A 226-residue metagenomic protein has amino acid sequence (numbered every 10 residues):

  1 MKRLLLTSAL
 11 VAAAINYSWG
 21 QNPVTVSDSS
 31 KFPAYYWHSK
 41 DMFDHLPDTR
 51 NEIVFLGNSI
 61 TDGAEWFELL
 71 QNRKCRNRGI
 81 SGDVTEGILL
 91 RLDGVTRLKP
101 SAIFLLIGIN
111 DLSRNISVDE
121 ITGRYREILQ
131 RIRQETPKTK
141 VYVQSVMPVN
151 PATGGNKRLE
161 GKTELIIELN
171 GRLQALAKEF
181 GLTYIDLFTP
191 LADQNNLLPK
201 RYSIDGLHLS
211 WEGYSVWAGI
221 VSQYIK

Functional and structural regions predicted by a protein language model:
M1-V54, W66, K226: N-terminal secretory targeting modules
Q21, K40, L46, L98 (+6 more regions): Extracellular glycan-modifying ectodomains
Q21-N22, P148-K226: Catalytic His-Asp segment of secreted/periplasmic serine-dependent ester chemistry enzymes
T25-S30, N72-T85, S113, G206: Acidic/histidine-rich helix-loop elements that form or flank divalent-metal/phosphate-binding sites at the catalytic
F55-L56, T61-K74, T85-G123, V146-P151: Oxyanion-hole/transition-state-stabilizing segment in secreted/luminal serine hydrolases and related acyltransferases
V118-I128, I166-L169: Charged helix-capping and loop-helix junction motifs
T136-K140: A short helix->loop->beta-strand "cap" motif at the edges of active sites that frequently abuts
